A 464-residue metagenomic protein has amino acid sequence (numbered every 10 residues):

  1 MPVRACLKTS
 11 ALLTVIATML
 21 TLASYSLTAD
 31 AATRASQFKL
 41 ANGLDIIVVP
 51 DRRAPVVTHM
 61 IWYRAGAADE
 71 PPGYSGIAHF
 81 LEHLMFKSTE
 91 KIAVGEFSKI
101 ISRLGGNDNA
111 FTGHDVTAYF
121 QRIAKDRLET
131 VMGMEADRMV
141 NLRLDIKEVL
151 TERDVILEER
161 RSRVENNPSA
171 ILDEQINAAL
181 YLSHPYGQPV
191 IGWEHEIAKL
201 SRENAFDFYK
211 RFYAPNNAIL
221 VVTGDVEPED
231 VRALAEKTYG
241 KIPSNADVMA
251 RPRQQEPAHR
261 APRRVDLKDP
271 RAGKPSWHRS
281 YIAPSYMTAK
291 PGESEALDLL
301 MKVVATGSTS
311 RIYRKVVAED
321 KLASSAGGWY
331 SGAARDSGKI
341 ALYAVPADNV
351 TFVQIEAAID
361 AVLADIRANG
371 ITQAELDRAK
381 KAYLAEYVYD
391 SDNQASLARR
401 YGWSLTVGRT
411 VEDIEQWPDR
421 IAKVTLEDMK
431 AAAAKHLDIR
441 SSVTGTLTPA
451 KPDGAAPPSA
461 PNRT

Functional and structural regions predicted by a protein language model:
M1-K8: N-terminal secretory signal peptides that target proteins for export/translocation
P2, R34, K39, E96-M249 (+2 more regions): Charge-rich, well-structured scaffold segments of protease-associated domains
S10-Y25: Bacterial N-terminal signal peptides
S26-T33: Boundary at the C-terminal end of the N-terminal hydrophobic targeting segment
S36-A41, V265-K268: Short acidic-hydrophobic surface loop/beta-edge motif
G43, R53-I101, R279, P291-V304 (+1 more regions): Active/ligand-binding-proximal structured segments within catalytic/core domains that scaffold catalytic residues
P50-R53, R463: Peptidyl-prolyl cis-trans isomerase
R161, A178, D247-T309: His/Glu-based metal-binding/catalytic segments typifying zinc-dependent metallopeptidases
